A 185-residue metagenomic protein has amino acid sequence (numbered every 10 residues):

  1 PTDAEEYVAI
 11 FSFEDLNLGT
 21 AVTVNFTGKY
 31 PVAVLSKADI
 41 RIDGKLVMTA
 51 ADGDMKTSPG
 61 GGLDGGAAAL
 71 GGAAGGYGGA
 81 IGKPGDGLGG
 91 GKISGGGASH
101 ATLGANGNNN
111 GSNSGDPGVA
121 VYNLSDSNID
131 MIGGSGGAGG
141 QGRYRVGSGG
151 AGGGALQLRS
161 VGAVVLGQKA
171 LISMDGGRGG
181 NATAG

Functional and structural regions predicted by a protein language model:
P1-Y7, Y30, D39-G185: Glycine-centric low-complexity/flexibility signal
T2-G19, N25-A38: Extracellular beta-strand-rich solenoid/capping regions of secreted or surface-exposed proteins that bind or remodel
